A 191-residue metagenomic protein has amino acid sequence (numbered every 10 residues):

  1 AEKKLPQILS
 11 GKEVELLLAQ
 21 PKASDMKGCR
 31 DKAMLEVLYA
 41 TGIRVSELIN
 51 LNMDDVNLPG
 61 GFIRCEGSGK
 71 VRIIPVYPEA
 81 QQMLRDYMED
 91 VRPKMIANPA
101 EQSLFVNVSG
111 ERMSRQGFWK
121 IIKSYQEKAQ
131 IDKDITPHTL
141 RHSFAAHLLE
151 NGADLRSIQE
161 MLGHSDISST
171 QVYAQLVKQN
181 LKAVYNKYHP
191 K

Functional and structural regions predicted by a protein language model:
A1-K191: Conserved catalytic core of the tyrosine transesterase superfamily
